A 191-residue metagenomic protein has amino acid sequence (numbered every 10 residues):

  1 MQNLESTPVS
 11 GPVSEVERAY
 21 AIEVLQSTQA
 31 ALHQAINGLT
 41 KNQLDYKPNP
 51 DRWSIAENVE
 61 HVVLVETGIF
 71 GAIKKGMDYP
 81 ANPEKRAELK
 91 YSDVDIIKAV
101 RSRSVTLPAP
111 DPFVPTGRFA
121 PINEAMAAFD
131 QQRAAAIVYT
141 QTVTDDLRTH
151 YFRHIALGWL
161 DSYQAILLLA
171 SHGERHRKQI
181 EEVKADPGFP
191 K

Functional and structural regions predicted by a protein language model:
M1-Y20, G71-A127, H154, D186-K191: Short, helix-capping/interhelical loops that line the mouth of catalytic, cofactor-, or ligand-binding pockets
V16-K41, E57-G71, L168-S171: Alpha-helical bundle segments that constitute or directly flank the non-heme di-iron/ferroxidase center
A19-I22, Q26, S102-A109, M126-Q131 (+4 more regions): Domain-scale detector for complete catalytic domains at protein termini or as standalone homologs
L25-A30, Q34-L39, Y46, W53 (+6 more regions): Bimodal feature
Q29-L32, F129, R133-A136: Hydrophobic alpha-helical core bundles mediating ligand binding, dimerization, or RNAP-core interactions
I36, M126-D130, T140: A generic alpha-helix structural signal
D45-I96, A134, V138-T142, D146-K191: Short, contiguous alpha-helical
